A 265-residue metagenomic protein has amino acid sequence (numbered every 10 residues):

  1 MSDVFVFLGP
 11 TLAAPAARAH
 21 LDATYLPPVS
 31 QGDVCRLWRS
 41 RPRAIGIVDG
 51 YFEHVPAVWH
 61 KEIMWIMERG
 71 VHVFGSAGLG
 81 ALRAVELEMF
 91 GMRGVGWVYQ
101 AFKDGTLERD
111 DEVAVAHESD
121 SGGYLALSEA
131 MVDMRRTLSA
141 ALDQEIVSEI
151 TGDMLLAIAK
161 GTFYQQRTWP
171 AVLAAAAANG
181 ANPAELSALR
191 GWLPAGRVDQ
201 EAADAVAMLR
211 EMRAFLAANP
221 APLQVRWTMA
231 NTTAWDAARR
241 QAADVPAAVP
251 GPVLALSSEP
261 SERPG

Functional and structural regions predicted by a protein language model:
M1-G46, V55, H60, H117-G265: Accessory terminal and edge-of-domain segments that mediate assembly/interaction and cofactor placement around
L12, F52-H54, L79-A81: Gly/Ser/Thr-rich loops at beta-strand to alpha-helix junctions that form or flank small-molecule/cofactor-binding
D49: Glycine-rich, N-terminal phosphate-binding loop of Rossmann-like dinucleotide-binding domains
V58-V71: Catalytic-core regions built around general acid/base machinery
I63, L82-R83, M208: Buried hydrophobic packing segments
F74-S76: Structural detector of well-ordered beta-strand residues that form the stable sheet scaffold of enzyme domains
L79-G80, A84-E118: Class I SAM-dependent methyltransferase SAM-binding "motif I" and its flanking Rossmann-like core
